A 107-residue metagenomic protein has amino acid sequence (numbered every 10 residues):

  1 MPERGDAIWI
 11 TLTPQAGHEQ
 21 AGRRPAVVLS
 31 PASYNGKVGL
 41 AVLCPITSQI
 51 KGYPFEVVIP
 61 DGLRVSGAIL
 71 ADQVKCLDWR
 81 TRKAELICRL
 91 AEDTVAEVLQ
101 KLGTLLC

Functional and structural regions predicted by a protein language model:
M1-C107: Conserved functional hotspots at enzyme active or ligand-binding sites that engage polyanionic ligands
